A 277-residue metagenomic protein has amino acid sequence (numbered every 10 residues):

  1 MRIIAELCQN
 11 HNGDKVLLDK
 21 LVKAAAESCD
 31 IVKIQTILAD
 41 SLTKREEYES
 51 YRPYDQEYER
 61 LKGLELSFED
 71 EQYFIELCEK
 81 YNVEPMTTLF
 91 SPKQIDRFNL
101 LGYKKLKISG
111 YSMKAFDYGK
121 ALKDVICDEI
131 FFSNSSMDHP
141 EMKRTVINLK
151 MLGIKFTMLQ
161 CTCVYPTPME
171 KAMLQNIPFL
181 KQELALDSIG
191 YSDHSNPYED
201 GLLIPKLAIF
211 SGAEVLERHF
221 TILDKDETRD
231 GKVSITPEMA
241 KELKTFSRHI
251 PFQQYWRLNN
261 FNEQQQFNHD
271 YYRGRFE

Functional and structural regions predicted by a protein language model:
M1-E277: Catalytic cores and adjacent flexible loops of soluble metabolic enzymes that perform enolate/carbanion chemistry on
